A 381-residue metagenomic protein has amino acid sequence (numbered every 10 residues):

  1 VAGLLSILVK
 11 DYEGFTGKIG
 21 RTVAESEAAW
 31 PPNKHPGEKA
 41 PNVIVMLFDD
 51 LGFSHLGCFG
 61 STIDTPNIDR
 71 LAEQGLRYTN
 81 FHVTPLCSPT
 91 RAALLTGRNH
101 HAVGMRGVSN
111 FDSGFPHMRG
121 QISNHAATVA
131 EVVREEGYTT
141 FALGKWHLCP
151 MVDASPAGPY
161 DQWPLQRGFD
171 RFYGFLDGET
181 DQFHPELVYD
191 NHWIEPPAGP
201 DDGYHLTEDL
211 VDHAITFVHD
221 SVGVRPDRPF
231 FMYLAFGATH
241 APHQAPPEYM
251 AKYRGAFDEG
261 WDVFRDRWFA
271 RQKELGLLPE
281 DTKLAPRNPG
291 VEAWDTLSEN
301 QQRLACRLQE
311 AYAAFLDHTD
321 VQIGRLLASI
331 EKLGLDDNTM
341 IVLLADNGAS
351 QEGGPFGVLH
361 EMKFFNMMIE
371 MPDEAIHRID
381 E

Functional and structural regions predicted by a protein language model:
V1-E381: Formylglycine-dependent sulfatase
